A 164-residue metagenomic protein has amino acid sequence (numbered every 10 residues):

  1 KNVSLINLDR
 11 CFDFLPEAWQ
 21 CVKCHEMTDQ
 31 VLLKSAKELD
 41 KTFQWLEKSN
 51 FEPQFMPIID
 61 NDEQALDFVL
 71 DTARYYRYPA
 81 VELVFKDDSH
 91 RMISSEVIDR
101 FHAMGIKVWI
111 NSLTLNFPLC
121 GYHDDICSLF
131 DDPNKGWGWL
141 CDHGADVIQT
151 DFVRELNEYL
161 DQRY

Functional and structural regions predicted by a protein language model:
K1-Q64, L83, M104: Metal-dependent phosphodiesterase/phospholipase catalytic core, i.e., the His/Asp/Glu-rich active-site region
M56-Y164: C-terminal active-site rim and adjoining tail of enzyme catalytic domains
